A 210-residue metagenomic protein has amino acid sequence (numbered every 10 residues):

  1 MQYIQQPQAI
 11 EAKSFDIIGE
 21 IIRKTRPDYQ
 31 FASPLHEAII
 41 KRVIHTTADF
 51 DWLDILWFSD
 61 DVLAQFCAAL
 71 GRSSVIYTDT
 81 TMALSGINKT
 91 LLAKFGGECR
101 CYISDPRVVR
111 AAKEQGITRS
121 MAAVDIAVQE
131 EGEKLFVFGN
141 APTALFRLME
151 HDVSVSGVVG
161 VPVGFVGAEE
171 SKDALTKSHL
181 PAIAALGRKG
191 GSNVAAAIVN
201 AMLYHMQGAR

Functional and structural regions predicted by a protein language model:
M1-S14, S154-G157, T176, V199-R210: Conserved, well-structured core segments that form the ligand-binding/active-site neighborhood of functional domains
M1-V75: Electropositive, gly/pro-rich neighborhoods at or near active sites that engage anionic ligands
P7, I55, V137-F138, V161-G164 (+2 more regions): Glycine- and other small-residue-rich loops at beta-strand/loop junctions that grip anionic moieties
P7-F15, A32-H36, S59, L63 (+9 more regions): Generic structural signal for well-ordered, non-membrane alpha-helical segments in soluble metabolic enzymes
F15-G19, K41-I44, A64-C67, L84 (+4 more regions): Predominant activation on well-ordered alpha-helical scaffold segments within soluble catalytic domains
G19-D28, H45-W52, G71-V75, L92 (+4 more regions): Generic secondary-structure signature for well-ordered alpha-helical cores
T80-E150, S156, V161-G164, K172: Conserved mixed alpha/beta catalytic, RNA-binding, or beta-rich assembly cores of soluble enzyme, regulatory
V166-R210: C-terminal functional extensions of proteins
